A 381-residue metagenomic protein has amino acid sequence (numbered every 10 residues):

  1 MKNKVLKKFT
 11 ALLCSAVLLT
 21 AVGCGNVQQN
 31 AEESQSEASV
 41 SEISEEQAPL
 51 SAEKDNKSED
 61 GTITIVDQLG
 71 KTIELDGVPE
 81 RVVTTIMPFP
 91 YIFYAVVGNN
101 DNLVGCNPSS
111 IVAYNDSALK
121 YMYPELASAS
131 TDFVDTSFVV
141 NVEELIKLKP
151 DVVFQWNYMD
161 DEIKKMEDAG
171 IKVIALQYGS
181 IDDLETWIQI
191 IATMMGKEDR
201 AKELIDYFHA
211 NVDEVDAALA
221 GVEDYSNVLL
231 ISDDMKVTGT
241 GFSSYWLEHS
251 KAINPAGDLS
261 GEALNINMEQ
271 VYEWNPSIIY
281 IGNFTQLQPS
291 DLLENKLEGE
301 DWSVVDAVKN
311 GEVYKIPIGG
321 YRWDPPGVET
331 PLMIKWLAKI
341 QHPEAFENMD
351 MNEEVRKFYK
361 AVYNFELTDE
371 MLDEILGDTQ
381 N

Functional and structural regions predicted by a protein language model:
K2-L13: Bacterial N-terminal signal peptides that target proteins for export
L12-A21: Bacterial N-terminal signal peptides
A21-E33, V40: Bacterial lipoprotein signal-peptidase II cleavage site
E37-D67, K71-D76: N-terminal low-complexity, Pro/Thr/Ser-rich intrinsically disordered segments that act as propeptides or flexible
S58-I65, T72-E74, D161-K236, A256-D258 (+3 more regions): Extracytoplasmic substrate-binding proteins
I86, P90-E144, V152-F154: A short, structured surface patch at a secondary-structure boundary
T131-S137, N141-Q155, I171, N267-F284: Proline-aspartate-enriched helix->loop->beta-strand connector
T240-A263: Alpha-helical, coiled-coil/dimerization segments enriched in small aliphatic residues
